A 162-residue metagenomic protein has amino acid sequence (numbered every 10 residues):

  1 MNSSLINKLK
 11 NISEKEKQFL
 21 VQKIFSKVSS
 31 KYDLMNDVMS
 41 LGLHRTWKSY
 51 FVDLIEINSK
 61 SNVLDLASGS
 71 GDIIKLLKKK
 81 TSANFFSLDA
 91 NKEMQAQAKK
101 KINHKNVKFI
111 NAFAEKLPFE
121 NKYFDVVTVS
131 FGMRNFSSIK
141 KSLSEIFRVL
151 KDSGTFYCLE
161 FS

Functional and structural regions predicted by a protein language model:
M1-V21: N-terminal auxiliary segments of SAM/dcSAM-dependent transferases
Y32, V127-T128: Hydrophobic beta-strand segment of the Class I
G42-S59: Conserved alpha-helix/loop element of class I SAM-dependent methyltransferases that forms part of the SAM/SAH-binding
L64-K116: Class I SAM-dependent methyltransferase SAM/SAH-binding core
E115-V126: A short acidic, Gly/Pro-enriched loop at the edge of an enzyme's catalytic core that lines a small-molecule cofactor
F131-R134: Short catalytic micro-motifs in class I SAM-dependent methyltransferases
K140-D152: A short glycine-rich, Lys/Arg-flanked "PGG" loop and its adjoining helix->strand segment in the class I
S153-F161: Conserved beta-strand signature within the Rossmann-like core of class I S-adenosyl-L-methionine
